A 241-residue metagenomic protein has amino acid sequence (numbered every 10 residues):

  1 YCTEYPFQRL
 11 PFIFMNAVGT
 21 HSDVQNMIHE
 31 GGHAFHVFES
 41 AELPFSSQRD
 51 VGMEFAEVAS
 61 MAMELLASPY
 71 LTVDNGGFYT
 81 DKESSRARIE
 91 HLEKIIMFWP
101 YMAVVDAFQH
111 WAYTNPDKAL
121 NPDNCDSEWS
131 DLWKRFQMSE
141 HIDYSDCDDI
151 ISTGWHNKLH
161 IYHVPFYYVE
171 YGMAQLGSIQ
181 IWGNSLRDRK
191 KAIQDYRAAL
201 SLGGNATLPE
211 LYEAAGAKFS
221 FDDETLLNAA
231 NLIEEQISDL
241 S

Functional and structural regions predicted by a protein language model:
Y1, M27, F35, V73-D74 (+4 more regions): C-terminal, non-catalytic "cap/extension" segments appended to globular domains
Y1-F14, R88-M97, V104: Active-site-proximal, well-structured secondary-structure segments within enzyme catalytic domains
P6-I28: Short pre-active-site segment immediately N-terminal to the catalytic Zn-binding motif
F12-N16, L43-M53, A87-K94, Y113: Short beta-alpha connecting loops at secondary-structure transitions that line or flank enzyme active sites
V18, S46-V51, H160-Y167: A short glycine/serine-rich beta->alpha loop
G32-S46, L66: Catalytic Zn2+-binding segment of zinc metalloproteases
H36, K82-R86, L92-F98, A103 (+1 more regions): Long, K/E/R/D-enriched contiguous segments that form extended
S40, D50-K82, M97, A174: Post-HExxH zinc-binding segment in Zn-dependent metallohydrolases
